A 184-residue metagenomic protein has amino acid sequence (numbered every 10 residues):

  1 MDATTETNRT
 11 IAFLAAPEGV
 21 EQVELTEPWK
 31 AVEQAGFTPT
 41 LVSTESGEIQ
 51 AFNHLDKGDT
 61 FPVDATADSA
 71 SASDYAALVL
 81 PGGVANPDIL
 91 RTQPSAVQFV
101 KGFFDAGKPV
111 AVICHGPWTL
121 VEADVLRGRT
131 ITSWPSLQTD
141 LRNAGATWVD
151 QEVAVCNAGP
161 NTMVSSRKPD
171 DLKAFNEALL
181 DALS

Functional and structural regions predicted by a protein language model:
M1-A106, V110, T119-T130, Q138-S184: Extended, subdomain-level signal for the structured scaffold at the beginning of enzyme domains
C114: Catalytic nucleophile serine of serine hydrolases, specifically the conserved "nucleophile elbow" pentapeptide
W134: Active-site-adjacent substrate-recognition loops and nearby beta-strands within hydrolase catalytic domains
